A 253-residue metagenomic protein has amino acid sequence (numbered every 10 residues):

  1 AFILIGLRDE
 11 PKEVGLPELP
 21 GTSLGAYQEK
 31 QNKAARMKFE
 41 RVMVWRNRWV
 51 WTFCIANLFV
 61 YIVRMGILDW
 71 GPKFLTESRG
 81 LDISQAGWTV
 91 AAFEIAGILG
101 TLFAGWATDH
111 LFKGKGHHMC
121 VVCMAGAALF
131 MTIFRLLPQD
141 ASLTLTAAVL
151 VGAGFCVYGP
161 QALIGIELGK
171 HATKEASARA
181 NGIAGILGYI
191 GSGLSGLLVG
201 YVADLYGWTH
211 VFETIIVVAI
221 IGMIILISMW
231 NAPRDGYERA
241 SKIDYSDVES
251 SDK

Functional and structural regions predicted by a protein language model:
A1-S23, I225-W230: C-terminal membrane-cytosol helix-exit motif in multi-pass small-molecule transporters
E13-T52, S78, D244-K253: Juxtamembrane intracellular "pre-TM" segments in multi-pass secondary transporters
N47-L102, Q161, S195-G196: Extracytoplasmic gate region of multi-pass secondary transporters
T101-G114, A203-D204: Helix-to-loop junctions at the C-terminal end of transmembrane segments in multipass secondary transporters
H110-M124: Cytoplasmic membrane-interface "Motif A"-like loop-to-helix N-cap segments of 12-TM Major Facilitator Superfamily
K115-H118, G200-V218: A membrane-interface helix-boundary motif in multi-pass transporters
A125-Q139: C-terminal ends and interior cores of transmembrane alpha-helices in multi-pass membrane transporters/permeases
K174-Y206: A late C-terminal transmembrane helix in Major Facilitator Superfamily
